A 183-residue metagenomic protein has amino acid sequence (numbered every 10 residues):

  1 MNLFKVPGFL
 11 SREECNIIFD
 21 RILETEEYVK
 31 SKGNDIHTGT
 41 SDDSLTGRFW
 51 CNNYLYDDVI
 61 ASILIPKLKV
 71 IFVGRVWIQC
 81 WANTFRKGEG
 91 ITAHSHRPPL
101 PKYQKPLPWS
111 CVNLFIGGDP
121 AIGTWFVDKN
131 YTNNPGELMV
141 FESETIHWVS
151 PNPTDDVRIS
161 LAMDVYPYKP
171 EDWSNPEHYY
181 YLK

Functional and structural regions predicted by a protein language model:
M1-G74, L182-K183: Non-heme Fe(II)/2-oxoglutarate
I71-Y179: Catalytic core of non-heme Fe(II) oxygenases with the double-stranded beta-helix
